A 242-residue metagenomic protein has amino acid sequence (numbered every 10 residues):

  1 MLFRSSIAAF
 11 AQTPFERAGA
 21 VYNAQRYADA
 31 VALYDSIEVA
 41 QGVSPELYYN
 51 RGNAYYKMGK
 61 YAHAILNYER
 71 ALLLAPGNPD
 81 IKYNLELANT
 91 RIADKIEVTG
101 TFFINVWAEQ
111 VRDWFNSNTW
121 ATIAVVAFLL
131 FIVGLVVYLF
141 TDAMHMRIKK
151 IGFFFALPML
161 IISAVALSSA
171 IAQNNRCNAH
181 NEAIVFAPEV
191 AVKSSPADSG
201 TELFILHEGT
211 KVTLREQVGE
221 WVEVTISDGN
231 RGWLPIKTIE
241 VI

Functional and structural regions predicted by a protein language model:
M1-L2: Short, small-residue-biased leader/transition segments that mark boundaries at the very start of proteins
Y61, Y138, K150-A187, S194-T201 (+2 more regions): Boundary regions of SH3-family modules and the immediately adjacent low-complexity/disordered segments in eukaryotic
G100-T141: Membrane-embedded alpha-helical segments of integral membrane proteins
